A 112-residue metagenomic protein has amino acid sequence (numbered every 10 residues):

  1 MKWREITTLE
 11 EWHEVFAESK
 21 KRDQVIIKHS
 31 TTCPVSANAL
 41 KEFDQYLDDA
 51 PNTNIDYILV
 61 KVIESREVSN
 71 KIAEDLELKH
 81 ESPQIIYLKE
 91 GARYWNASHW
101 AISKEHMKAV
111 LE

Functional and structural regions predicted by a protein language model:
M1-I6, T32: Acidic/glycine-enriched edge-of-secondary-structure segments
E5-D23: A short beta-strand-turn-helix
S19-C33: Short active-site neighborhood of thiol/selenol oxidoreductases, capturing the structured segment around
K28, T53-S69: Thiol-based oxidoreductase modules, predominantly thioredoxin-like and allied folds used for disulfide exchange
S36-A50: Typically the conserved alpha-helix immediately C-terminal to a functionally engaged Cys/Sec in thioredoxin-like
N38-A39, V68, H99: Residues at alpha-helix caps and immediate loop-helix transition turns in enzyme cores, especially N- and C-cap
L76-K89: Structural micro-motif
Y87-E112: Non-catalytic, surface beta->alpha helical segment in thiol-disulfide oxidoreductase systems
